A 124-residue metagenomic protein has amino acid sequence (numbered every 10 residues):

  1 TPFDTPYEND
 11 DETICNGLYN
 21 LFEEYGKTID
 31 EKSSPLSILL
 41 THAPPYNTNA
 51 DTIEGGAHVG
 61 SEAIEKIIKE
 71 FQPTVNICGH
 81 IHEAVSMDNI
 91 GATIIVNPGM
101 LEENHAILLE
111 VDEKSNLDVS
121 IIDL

Functional and structural regions predicted by a protein language model:
T1, T41, T93: Ser/Thr-centric signal marking residues that sit in or immediately flank functional binding/regulatory motifs
T1-S34, A57-E62, D118-I121: Binuclear metal-dependent hydrolase catalytic cores centered on His/Asp/Glu-rich metal-binding motifs
P2-T5, P45-T48, F71-N89, E102-H105: Active-site environment of divalent metal-dependent phosphoester hydrolases
I29, G79-I81, I95: Residue-level detector of functional hotspots within protein domains
K32-Q72: Active-site-proximal segments of metal-dependent phosphoesterases and phosphodiesterases across multiple
I38, V75-I77, I94-V96: Hydrophobic/aromatic beta-strand patches that form the interior of the parallel beta-sheet core in alpha/beta enzyme
V59, C78, P98: Short glycine-rich loop/turn motifs that provide flexible caps or phosphate-binding loops at active sites
E62-F71, A84-L124: Binuclear metal-dependent phosphoesterase catalytic core
